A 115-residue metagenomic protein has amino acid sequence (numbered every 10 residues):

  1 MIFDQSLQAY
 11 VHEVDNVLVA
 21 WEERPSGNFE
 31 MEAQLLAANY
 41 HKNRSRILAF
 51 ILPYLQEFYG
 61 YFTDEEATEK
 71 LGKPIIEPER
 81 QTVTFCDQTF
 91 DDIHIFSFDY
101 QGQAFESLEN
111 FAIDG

Functional and structural regions predicted by a protein language model:
M1, V14, V19-E23, Y61-K73: Cysteine-centric segments in proteins
M1-H12, E66, E77-G115: Acidic, proline/glycine-rich low-complexity IDRs
S6-F58: N-terminal trafficking/processing presequences and adjacent post-cleavage segments of proteins routed to secretion
S45-C86: Short glycine-rich, low-complexity/disordered patches
